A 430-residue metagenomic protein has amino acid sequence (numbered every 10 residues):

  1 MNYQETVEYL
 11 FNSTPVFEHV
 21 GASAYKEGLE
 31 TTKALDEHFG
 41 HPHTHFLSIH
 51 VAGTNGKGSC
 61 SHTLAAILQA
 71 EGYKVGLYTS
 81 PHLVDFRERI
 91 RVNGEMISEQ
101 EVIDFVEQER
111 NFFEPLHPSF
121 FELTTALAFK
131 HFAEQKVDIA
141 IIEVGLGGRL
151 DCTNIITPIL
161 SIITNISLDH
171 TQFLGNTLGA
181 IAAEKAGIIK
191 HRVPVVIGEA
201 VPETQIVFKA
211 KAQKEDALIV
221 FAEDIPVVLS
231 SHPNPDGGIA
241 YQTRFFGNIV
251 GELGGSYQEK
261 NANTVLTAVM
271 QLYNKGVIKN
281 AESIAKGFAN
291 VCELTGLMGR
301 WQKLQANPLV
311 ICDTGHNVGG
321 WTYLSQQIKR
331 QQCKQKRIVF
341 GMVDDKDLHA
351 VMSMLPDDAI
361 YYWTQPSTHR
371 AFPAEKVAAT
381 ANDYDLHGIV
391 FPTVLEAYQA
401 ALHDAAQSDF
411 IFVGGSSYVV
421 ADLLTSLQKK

Functional and structural regions predicted by a protein language model:
M1-G53, C60-H62, A66-E71: Short functional linear segments
A22-L29, A34-E37, H41-T44, A70-I156 (+2 more regions): ATP-dependent carboxylate-amine ligase catalytic core
L64, R149-I159, L424-Q428: Short Gly/Thr/Asp-enriched flexible loops that form oxyanion-binding sites at enzyme active sites
L64-Q69, L272, A381, L427: Hydrophobic alpha-helical packing residues
Y78, P194-E199, I338-F340, A359-S367: Short internal beta-strands
E134, I139-V144, C152-I162, I166-H170 (+2 more regions): Nucleotide phosphate-binding/pyrophosphate-handling subdomain across enzymes that bind or process nucleotide phosphates
E143, L160-F245, A262, L266-E282: Acidic, Mg2+-coordinating active-site environments of NTP-dependent enzymes
V201-V220, L309-C312, V318, V351-F410: C-terminal helical cap/extension that packs against the catalytic core of soluble nucleotide-cofactor enzymes
